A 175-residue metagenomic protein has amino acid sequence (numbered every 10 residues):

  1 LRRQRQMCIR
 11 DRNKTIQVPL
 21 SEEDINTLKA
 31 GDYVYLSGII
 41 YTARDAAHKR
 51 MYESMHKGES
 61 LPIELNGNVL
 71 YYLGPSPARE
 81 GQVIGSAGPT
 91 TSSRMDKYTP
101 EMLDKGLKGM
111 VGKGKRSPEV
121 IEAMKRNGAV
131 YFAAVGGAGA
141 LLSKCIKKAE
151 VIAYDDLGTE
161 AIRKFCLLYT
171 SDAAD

Functional and structural regions predicted by a protein language model:
Q4-D11, Y169-D175: Conserved small/polar residues in nucleotide/adenosyl-binding loops
R12-P19: Short, structured beta-strand/loop micro-motifs enriched in basic residues and often containing a Trp
T42-A43, A47-L167: Feature captures the catalytic cores and cofactor-binding loops of soluble hydro-lyases/lyases that act on carboxylate
